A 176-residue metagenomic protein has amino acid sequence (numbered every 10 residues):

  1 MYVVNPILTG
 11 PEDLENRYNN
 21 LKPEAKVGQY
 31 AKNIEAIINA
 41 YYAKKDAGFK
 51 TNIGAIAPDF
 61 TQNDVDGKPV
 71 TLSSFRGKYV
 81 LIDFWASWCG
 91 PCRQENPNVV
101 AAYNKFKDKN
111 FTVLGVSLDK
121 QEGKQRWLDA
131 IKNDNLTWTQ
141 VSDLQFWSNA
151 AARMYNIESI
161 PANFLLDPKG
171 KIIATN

Functional and structural regions predicted by a protein language model:
M1-V70: Oxidative protein folding and maturation machinery
P58-N63, L128-K169: Short, internal strand/loop/helix patches that form the active-site neighborhood or redox-interaction surface
F60-V80, K105-F106: A short beta-strand-turn-helix
V70-R93, V99: Short active-site neighborhood of thiol/selenol oxidoreductases, capturing the structured segment around
R76-K78, D108, L136, I157: Active-site acidic short loop of glycosyltransferases
Q94-D134, L144-R153: Structural microenvironment flanking redox-active thiols in thiol-disulfide oxidoreductases
I173-N176: Short beta-strand in the C-terminal region of the ABC ATPase nucleotide-binding domain
